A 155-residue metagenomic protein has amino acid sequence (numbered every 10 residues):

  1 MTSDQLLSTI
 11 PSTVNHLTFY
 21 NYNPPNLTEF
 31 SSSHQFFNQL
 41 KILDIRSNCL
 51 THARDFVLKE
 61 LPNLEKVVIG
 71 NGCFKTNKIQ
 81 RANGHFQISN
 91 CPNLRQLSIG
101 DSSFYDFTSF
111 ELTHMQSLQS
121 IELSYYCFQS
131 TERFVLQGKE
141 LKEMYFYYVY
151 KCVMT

Functional and structural regions predicted by a protein language model:
M1-D55, K59-V68, F74-N77: LRR N-terminal entry segment and analogous cap-like coil->beta motifs
Q5-T9, E29-Q35, F56-K59, F86-S89 (+4 more regions): Recurring C-terminal helix/loop segment of individual leucine-rich repeat
V14, L40, A53, L64 (+6 more regions): Conserved hydrophobic position(s) of the canonical leucine-rich repeat
N15-Y20, L43, F56, V67 (+6 more regions): Conserved hydrophobic beta-strand positions in leucine-rich repeat
N48-T51, D55, Q96, D101-E111 (+2 more regions): Internal alpha-helical scaffold/solenoid segments in large eukaryotic proteins
I69-H85, T131-V135: Acidic/polar low-complexity surface segments
D101, S109-Q116, S124-Y125, Q129-E140 (+1 more regions): Extracellular beta-rich repeat passengers
